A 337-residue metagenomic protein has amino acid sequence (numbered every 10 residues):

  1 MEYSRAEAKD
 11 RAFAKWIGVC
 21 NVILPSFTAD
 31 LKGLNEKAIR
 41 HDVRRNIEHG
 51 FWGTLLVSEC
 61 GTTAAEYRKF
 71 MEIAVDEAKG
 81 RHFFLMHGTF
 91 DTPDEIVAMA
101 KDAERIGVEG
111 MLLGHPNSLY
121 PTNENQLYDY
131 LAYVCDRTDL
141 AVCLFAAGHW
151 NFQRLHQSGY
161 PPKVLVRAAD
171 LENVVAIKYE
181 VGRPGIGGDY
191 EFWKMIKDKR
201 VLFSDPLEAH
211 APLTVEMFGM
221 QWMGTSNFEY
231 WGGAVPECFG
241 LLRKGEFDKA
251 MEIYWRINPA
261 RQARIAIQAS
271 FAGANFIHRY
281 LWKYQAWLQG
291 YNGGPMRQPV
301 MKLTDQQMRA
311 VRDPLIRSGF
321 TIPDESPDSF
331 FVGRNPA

Functional and structural regions predicted by a protein language model:
E2-Y160, P299-K302, F320-A337: Active-site beta->alpha loop and helix N-cap motifs at the rims of alpha/beta catalytic domains
Y3, I106, G187-P206, T304-I322: A short, hydrophobic/aromatic-rich structural module that often spans a beta strand with its adjoining loop
I73, Y133, R167, E237 (+1 more regions): Alpha-helical scaffold segments in soluble metabolic enzymes
C135-L140, A146-F271: Catalytic alpha/beta core domains of metabolic enzymes, predominantly
L213-A337: Structured C-terminal cap/extension of enzyme domains
